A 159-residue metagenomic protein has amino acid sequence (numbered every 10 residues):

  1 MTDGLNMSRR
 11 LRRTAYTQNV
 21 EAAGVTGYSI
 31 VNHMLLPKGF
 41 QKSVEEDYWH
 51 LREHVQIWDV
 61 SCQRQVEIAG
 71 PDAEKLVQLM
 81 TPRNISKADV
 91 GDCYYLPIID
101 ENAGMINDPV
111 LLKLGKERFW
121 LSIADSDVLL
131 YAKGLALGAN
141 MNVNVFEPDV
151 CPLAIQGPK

Functional and structural regions predicted by a protein language model:
M1-I99, G104: Acidic, proline/glycine-enriched N-terminal capping motif
N107-K159: Acidic, low-complexity central loop/insert segments
